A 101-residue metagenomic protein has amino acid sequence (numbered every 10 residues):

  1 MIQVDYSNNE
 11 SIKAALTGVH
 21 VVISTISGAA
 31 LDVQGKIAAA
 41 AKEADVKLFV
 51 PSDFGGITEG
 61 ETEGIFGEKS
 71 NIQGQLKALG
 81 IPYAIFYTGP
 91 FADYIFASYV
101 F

Functional and structural regions predicted by a protein language model:
M1-T17, A29-G35, A40, A44 (+2 more regions): Oxidoreductase cofactor-interface core, primarily capturing Rossmann-like NAD(P)-dependent enzymes
V21-S27, P51: Redox-cofactor binding/interface segments in oxidoreductases and associated redox assembly factors
